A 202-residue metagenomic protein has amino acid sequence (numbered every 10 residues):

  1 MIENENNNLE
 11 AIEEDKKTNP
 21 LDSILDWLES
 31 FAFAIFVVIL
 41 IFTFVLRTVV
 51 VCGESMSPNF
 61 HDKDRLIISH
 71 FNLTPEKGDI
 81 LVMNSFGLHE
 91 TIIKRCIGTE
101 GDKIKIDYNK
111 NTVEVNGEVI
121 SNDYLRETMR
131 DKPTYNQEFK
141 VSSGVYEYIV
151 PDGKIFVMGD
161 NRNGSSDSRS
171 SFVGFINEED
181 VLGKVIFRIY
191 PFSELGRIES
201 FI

Functional and structural regions predicted by a protein language model:
I2-L25, P58-I202: Soluble "head" domains of membrane/secretory-pathway proteins
E29-V45: Hydrophobic membrane-insertion alpha-helices, especially the h-region of bacterial N-terminal signal peptides
L40-S57: Aromatic-capped interface at the extracytoplasmic side of an N-terminal signal-anchor transmembrane helix
